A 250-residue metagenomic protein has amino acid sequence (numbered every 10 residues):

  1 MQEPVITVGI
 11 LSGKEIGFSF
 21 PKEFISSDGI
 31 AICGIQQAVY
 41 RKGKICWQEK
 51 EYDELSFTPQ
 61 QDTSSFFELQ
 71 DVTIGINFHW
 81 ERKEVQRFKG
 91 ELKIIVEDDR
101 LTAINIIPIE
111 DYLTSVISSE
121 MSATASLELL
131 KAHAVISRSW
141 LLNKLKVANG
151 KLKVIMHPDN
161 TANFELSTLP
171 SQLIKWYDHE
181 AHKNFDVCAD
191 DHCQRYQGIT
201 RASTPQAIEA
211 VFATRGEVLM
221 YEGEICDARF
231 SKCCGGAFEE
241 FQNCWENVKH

Functional and structural regions predicted by a protein language model:
M1-H250: Conserved, single-site charged/polar hotspot
